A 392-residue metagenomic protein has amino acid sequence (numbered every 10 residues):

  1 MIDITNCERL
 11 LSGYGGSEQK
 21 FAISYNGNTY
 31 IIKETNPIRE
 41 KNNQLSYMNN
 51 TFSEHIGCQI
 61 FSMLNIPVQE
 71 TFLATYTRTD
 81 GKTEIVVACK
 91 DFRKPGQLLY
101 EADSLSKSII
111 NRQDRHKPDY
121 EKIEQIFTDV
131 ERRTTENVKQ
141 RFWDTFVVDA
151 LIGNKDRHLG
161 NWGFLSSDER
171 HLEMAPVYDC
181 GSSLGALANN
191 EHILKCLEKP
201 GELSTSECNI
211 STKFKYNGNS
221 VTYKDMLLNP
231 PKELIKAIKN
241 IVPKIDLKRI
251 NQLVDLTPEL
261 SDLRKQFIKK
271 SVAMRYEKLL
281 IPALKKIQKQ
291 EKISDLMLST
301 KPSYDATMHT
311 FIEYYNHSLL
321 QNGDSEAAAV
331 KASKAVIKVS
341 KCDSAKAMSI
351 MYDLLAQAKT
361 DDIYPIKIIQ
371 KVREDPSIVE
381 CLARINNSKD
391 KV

Functional and structural regions predicted by a protein language model:
M1-I109: Conserved ATP-binding subdomain of kinase catalytic cores across diverse folds
A88-F146, D168, V254-T257: ATP-dependent phospho-/nucleotidyl transfer catalytic cores
E121-N189: Conserved kinase catalytic-core segment
L165-L298, P302: C-terminal catalytic region of ATP-dependent kinase domains
L298, P302, A306-H309, E380-V392: Non-Sec secretion/translocation targeting segments of pathogen effectors
L319-A332, I337, I368-I369, L382: Extended non-catalytic scaffold regions that mediate assembly and binding in large macromolecular machines
A332-A335, S340-T360: Acidic, low-complexity, intrinsically disordered interaction modules
A358, D362-N387: Amphipathic alpha-helical binding modules
